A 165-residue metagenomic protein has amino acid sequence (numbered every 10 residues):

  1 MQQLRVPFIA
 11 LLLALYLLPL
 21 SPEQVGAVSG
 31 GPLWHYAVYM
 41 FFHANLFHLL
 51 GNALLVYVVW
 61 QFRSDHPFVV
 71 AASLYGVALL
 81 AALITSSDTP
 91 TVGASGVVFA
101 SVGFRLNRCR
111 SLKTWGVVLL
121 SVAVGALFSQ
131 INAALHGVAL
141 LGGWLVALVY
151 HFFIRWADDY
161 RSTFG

Functional and structural regions predicted by a protein language model:
M1-G165: A detector for small-residue-rich transmembrane helices and their helix-helix packing motifs
